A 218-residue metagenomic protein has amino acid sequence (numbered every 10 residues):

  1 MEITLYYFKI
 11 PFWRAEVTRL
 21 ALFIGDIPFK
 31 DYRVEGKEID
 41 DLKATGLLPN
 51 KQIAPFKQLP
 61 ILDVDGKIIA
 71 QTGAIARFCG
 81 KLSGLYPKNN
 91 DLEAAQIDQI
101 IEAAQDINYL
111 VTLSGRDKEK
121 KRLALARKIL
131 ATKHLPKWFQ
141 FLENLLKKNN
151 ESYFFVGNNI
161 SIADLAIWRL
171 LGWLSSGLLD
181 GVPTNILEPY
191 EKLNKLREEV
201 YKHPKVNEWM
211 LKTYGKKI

Functional and structural regions predicted by a protein language model:
M1-K133, F139, N159: GST-like domain detector, emphasizing the conserved glutathione-binding G-site in the N-terminal thioredoxin-like
E2, E199-I218: C-terminal helix/juxtamembrane-tail motif
Y86-N89, L110-L113, Y153-G157, P183 (+1 more regions): Short, hydrophobic secondary-structure boundary micro-motifs
I97, F155-V182, E188-N194, V200: GST superfamily/GST-like fold recognition
A103-D106, N144, G172-W173: Glycine-rich, acidic and aromatic/proline-enriched surface loops and short helix-turn segments that act as binding
Q105, F139-E143, R197, Y201: Structural signal for well-ordered, non-membrane alpha-helices
H134-F141, L170, L193-L196: Alpha-helical packing segments of well-folded alpha/beta enzyme cores
E143-V156: Hydrophobic alpha-helical bundle segments that form small-molecule/ligand-binding pockets
